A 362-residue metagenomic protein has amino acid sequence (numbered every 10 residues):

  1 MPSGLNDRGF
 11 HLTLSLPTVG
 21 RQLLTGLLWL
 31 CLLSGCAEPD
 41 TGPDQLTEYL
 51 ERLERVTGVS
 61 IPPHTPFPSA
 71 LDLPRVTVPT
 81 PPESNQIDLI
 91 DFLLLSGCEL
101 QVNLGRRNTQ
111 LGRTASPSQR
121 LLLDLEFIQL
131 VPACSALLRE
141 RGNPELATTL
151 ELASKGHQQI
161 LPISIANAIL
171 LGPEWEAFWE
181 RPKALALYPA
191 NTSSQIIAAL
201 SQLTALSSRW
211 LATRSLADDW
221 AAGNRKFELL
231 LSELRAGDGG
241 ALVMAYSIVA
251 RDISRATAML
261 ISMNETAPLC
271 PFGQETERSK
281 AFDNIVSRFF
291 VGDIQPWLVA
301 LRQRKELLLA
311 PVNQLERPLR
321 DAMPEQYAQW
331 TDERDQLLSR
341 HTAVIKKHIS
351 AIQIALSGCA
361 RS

Functional and structural regions predicted by a protein language model:
L5-L24: Bacterial N-terminal signal peptides that target proteins for export
T25-C31: Sec-dependent N-terminal signal peptides
L33-G35: C-terminal motif of bacterial Sec signal peptides marking the signal peptidase cleavage site
P39-H64, E233-S362: A cross-kingdom marker for long, charged
D40-S194: N-terminal Sec/ER secretory leader and immediately downstream segment of secreted/extracellular precursors
T47-E51, R55, P132, A136 (+8 more regions): Polar/charged alpha-helical tracts
K155-I261: Extended, low-hydrophobicity segments enriched in charged/polar residues
